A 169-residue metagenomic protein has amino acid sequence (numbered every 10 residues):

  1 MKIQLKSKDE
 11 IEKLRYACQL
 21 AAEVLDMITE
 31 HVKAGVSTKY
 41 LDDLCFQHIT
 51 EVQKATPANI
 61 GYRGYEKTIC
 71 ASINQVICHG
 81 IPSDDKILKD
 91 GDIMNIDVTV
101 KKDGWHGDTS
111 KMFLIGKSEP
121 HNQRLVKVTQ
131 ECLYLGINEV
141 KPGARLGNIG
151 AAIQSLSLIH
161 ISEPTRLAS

Functional and structural regions predicted by a protein language model:
M1-R63: Generic N-terminal segment detector
K2-I3, S7, S72-W105: Acidic/histidine-enriched ion/cofactor-binding microenvironments in catalytic or ligand-binding pockets
A22, L125-L133: Residues forming anionic-ligand binding surfaces in small-molecule and nucleic-acid pockets of primarily soluble enzymes
G61-Q75: Short, basic/aromatic beta-hairpin or loop at an interaction surface
G107-Q123: Short, compositionally biased
I159-S169: Single conserved hydrophobic/aromatic residue that forms the stacking wall/gate of nucleotide- or nucleobase-binding
